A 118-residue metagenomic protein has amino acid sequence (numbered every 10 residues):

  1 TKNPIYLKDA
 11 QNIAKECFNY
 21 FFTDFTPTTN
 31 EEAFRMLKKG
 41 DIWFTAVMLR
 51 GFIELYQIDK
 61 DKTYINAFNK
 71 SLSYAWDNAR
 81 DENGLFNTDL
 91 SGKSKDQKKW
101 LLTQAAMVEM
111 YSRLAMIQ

Functional and structural regions predicted by a protein language model:
T1: Active-site cradle of extracellular carbohydrate-active enzymes
I5-L7, N12-Q118: CBM-like carbohydrate-recognition segments
